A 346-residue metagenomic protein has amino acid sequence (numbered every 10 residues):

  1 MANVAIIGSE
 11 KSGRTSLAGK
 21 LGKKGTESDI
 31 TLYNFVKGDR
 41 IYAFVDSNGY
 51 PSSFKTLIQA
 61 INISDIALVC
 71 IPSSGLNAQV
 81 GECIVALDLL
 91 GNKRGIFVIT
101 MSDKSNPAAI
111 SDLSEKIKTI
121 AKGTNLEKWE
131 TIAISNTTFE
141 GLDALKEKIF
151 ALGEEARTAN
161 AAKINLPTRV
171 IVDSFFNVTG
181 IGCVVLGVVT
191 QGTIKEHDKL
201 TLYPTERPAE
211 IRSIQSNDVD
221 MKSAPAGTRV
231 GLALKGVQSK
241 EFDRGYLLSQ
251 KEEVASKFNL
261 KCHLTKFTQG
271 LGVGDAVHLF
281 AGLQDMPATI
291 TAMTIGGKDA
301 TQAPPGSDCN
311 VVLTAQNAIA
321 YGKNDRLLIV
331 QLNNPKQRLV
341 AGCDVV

Functional and structural regions predicted by a protein language model:
M1-S28, F35-I41, S53-F54, D65 (+3 more regions): C-terminal effector/interaction modules appended to NTPase cores
G8-S9, P72, G95-S111, T131-G141 (+2 more regions): G-domain G4 guanine-recognition motif of GTPases
I41-N48: Active-site-proximal beta-strand elements of phosphoester/diester hydrolases
N48-P51, N62-C83, G91-D112: Conserved Switch II/interswitch segment of TRAFAC-class P-loop GTPases
K104-P167, I171-D173: Canonical P-loop GTPase G-domain recognition
R157-A159, V170-N177, Y246-A255: Short boundary/loop segments of OB/S1/cold-shock single-stranded nucleic-acid-binding domains
I181: Extended, Lys/Arg-enriched charged tracts that mediate electrostatic binding to polyanionic substrates
